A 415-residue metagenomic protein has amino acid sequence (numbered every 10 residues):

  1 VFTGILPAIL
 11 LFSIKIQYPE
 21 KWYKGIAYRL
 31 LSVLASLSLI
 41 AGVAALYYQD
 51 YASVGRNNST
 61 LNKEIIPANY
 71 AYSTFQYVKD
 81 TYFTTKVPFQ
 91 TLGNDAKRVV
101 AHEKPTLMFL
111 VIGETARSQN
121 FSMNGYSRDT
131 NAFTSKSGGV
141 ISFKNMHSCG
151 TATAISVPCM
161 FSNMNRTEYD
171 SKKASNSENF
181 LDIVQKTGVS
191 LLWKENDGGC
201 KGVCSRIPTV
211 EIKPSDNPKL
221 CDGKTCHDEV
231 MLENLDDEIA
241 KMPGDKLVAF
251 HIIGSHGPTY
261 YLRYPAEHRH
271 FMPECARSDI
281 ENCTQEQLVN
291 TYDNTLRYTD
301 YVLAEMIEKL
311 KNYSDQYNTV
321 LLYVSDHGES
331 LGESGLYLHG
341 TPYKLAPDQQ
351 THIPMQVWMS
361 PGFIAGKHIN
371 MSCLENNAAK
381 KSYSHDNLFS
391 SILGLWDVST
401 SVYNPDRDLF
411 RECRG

Functional and structural regions predicted by a protein language model:
V1-K63: Transmembrane and membrane-interface helices of multi-pass, inner-membrane envelope-modifying transferases
I40-A276, H352, K380, S384-C413: Active-site-proximal alpha/beta segments of enzymes that process anionic O-linked groups
F109-L110, T295-G340, F389: Metal-dependent active-site segment of extracytoplasmic phospho-/sulfohydrolases and closely related
G125-D129, D315-N318, L322-H368, Y403-P405: Histidine-centered active-site microenvironments of extracellular/periplasmic hydrolases and transferases
H147, W193-E195, L247-G254, D293-T299 (+2 more regions): Short beta-strand segments
T167, P218-K224, T284-L296: Surface-exposed cleft-lining segments at the edges of enzyme active sites
S171-N176, E286-T299, Y343-T351, I364-I392 (+1 more regions): A short beta-strand-to-alpha-helix junction
P265-Y292, N370-L374: A solvent-exposed, charged loop/short amphipathic helix patch at secondary-structure junctions
